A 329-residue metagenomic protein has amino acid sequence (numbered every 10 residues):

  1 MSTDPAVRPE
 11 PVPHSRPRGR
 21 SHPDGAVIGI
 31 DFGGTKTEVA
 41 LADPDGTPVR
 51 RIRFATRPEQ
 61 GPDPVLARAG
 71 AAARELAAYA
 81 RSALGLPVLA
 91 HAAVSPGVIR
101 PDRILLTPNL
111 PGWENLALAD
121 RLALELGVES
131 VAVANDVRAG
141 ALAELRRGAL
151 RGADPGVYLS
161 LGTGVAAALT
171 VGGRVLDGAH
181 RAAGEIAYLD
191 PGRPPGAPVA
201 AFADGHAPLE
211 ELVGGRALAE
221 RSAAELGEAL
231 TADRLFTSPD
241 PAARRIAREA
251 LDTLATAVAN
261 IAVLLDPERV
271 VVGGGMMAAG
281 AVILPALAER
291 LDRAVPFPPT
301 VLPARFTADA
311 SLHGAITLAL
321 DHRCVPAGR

Functional and structural regions predicted by a protein language model:
S2-A90, I99-L106, L122-S130, A143-P155 (+2 more regions): ATP-binding/phosphotransfer module of carbohydrate and carboxylate kinases, centering on a glycine-rich
D31, A92-P96, A134, Y158-G164 (+1 more regions): Short beta-strand segments
R53, N109, H180-R181, P191: Short clusters of small/polar residues that mark proteolytic maturation junctions
I104-N115: A charged helix-plus-loop insertion that forms the helical arch/lid used to bind and gate nucleic-acid substrates
A132-R138, L142: Glycine/small-residue-rich loop that forms an oxyanion/phosphate-binding "nest" at active or ligand-binding sites
G140-R146, A167-L169, Y188-D190: Adenylate-forming
A182-I186: Structural signature of FAD isoalloxazine-binding scaffolds in flavoprotein oxidoreductases
